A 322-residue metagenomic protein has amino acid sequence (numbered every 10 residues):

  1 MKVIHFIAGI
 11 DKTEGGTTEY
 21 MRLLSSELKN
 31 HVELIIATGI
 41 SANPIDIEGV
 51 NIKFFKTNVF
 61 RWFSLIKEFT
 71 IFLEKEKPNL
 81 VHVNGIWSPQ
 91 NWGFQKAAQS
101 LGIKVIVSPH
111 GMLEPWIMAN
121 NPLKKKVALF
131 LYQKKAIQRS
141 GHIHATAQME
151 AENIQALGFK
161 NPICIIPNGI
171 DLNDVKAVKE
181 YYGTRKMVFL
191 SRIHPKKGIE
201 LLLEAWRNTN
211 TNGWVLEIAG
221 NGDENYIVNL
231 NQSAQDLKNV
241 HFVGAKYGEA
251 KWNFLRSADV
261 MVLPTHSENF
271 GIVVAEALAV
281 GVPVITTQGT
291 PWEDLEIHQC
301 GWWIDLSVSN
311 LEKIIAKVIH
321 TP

Functional and structural regions predicted by a protein language model:
I4-F6, H144, K179-N208, L216-E217: Conserved donor-binding/catalytic core segment of Leloir-type glycosyltransferases
A37-A42, I170, L190, V215-V228 (+1 more regions): Glycosyltransferase donor-sugar binding loop
S100, K125-I143: Membrane-proximal helix-turn-helix segments that form the acceptor-binding/catalytic region of lipid-linked
M149, G169: Carbohydrate-associated surface elements
V228-K246: Nucleotide-activated donor-binding/catalytic signature segment of Leloir-type glycosyltransferases, i.e., the conserved
H266: Aromatic "clamp/platform" in nucleotide-sugar-dependent glycosyltransferases that forms part of the donor/acceptor
P283-T287: Short hydrophobic beta-strand element within catalytic cores of glycosyltransferases and related nucleotide-activated
G301-S309, A316-P322: Conserved acidic donor-binding segment of nucleotide-sugar-dependent glycosyltransferases
